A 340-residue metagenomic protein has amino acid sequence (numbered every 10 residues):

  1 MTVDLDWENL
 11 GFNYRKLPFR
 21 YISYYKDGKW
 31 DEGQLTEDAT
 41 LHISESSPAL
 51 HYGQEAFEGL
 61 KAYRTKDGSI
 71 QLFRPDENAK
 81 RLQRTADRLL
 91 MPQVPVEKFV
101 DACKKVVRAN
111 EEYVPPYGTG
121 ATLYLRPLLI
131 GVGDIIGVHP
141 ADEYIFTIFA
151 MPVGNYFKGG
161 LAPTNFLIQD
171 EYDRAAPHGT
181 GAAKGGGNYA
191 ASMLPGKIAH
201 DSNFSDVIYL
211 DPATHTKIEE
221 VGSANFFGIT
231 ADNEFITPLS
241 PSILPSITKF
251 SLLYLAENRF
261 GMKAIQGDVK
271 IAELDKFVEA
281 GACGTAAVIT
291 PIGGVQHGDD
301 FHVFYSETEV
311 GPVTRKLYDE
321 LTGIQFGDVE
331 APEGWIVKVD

Functional and structural regions predicted by a protein language model:
M1-A102, V106, L128, I135-D340: Helix-start/capping segments and mature chain N-termini
V106-G120: Charged, gly/pro-rich active-site loop segments
P116-I130: Extended, Lys/Arg-enriched charged tracts that mediate electrostatic binding to polyanionic substrates
